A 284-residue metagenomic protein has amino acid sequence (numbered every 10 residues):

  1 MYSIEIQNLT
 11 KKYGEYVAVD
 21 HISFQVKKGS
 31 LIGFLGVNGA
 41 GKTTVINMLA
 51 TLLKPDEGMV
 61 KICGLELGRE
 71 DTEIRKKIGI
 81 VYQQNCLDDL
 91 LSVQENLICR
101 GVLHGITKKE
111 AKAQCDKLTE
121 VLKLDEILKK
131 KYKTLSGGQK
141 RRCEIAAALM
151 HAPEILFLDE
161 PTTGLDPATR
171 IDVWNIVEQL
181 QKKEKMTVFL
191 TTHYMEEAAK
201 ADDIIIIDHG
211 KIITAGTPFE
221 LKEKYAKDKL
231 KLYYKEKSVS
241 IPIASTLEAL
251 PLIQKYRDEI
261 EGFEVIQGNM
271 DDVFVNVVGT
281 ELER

Functional and structural regions predicted by a protein language model:
G58-R69, I74: Conserved ABC transporter NBD signature motif
I98, V102, K109-I127: Conserved ABC ATPase "signature" region
K131-L135: Conserved ABC ATPase signature
L156-D159: Catalytic Walker B motif of ABC-type/P-loop ATPase nucleotide-binding domains
A215-G216: ABC ATPase "signature
E220-R284: Short, charged/small-residue-rich alpha-helical element at the C-terminal edge of ABC transporter nucleotide-binding
